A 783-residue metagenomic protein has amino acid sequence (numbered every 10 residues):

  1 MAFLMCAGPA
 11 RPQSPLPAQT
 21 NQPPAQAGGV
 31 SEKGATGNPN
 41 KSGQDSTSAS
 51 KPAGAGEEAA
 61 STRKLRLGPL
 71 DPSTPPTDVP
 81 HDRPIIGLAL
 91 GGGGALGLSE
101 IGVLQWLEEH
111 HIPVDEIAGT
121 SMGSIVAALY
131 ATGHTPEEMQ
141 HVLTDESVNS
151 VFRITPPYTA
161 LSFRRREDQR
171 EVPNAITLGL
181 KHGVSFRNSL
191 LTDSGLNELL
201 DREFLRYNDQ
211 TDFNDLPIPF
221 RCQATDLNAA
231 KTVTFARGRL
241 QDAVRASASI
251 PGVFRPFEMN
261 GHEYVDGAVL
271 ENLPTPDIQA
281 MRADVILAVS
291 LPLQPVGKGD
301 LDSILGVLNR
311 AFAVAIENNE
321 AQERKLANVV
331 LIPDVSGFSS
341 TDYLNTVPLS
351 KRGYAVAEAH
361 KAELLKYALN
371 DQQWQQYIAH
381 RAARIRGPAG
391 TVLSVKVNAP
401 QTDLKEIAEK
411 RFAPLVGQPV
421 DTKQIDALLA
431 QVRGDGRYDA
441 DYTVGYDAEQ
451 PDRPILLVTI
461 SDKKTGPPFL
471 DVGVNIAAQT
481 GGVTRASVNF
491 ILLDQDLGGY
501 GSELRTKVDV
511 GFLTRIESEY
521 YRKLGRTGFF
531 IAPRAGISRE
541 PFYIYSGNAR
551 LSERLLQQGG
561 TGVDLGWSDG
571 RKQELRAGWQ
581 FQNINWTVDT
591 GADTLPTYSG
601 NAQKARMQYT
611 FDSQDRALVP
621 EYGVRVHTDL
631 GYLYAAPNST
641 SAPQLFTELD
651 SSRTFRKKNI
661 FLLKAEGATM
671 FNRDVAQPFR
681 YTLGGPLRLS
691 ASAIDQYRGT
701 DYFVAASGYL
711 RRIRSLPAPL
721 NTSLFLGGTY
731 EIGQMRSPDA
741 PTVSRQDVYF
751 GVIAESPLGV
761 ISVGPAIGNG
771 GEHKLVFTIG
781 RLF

Functional and structural regions predicted by a protein language model:
M1-C6: Bacterial N-terminal signal peptides
G8-P12: Sec/Tat signal peptide C-region and signal peptidase I cleavage site
Q13-A27, E32-T120, A128-Y442, Y446-D447 (+1 more regions): Patatin-like phospholipase
A224-D226, A236, P333, V397-Q401 (+9 more regions): Flexible glycine-/small-residue-rich
A288, V330-I332, F725-T729, V760-A766: Conserved active-site loop/cleft motifs that coordinate metal ions or position small ligands
K423, L428, D435-Q608, Q614 (+5 more regions): Gram-negative/organellar outer-membrane beta-barrel architecture
G434, A440, I455-L457, P467-G481 (+7 more regions): C-terminal outer-membrane beta-barrel translocator/porin domains of Gram-negative envelope proteins and their
